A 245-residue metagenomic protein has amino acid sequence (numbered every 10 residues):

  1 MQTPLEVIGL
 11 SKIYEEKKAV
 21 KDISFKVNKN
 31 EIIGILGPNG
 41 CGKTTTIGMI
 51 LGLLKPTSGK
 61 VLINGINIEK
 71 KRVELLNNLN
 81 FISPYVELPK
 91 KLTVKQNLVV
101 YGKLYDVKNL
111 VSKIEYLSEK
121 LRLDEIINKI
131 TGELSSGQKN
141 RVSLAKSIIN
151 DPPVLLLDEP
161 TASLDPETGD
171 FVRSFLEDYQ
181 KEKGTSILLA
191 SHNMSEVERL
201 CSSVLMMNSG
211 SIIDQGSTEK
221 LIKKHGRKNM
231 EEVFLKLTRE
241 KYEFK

Functional and structural regions predicted by a protein language model:
V99, K103-I126: Conserved ABC ATPase "signature" region
I130-L134: Conserved ABC ATPase signature
L155-E159: Catalytic Walker B motif of ABC-type/P-loop ATPase nucleotide-binding domains
P166-T168: Helix N-cap at the start of a conserved alpha-helix in ABC-type nucleotide-binding domains
D170-E182: Helical segment within the ABC ATPase nucleotide-binding domain
Q215-G216: ABC ATPase "signature
